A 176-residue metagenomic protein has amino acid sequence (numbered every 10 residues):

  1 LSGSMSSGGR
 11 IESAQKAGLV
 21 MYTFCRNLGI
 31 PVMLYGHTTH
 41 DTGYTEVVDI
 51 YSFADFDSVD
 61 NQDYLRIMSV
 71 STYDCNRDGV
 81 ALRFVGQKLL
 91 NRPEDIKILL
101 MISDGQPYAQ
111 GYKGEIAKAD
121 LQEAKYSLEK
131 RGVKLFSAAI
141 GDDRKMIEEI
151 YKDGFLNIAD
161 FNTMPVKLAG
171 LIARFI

Functional and structural regions predicted by a protein language model:
L1-I176: Acidic, glycine-rich A-domain
